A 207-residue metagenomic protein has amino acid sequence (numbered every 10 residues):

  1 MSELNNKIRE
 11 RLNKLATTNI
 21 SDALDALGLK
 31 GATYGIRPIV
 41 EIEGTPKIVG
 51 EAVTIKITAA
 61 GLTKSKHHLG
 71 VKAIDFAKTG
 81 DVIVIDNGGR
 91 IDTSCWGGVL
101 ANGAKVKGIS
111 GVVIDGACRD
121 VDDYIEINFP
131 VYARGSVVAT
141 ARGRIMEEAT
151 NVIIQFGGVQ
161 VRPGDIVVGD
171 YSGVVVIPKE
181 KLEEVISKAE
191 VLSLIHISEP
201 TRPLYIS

Functional and structural regions predicted by a protein language model:
M1-S65, L69, D75, V82 (+1 more regions): Intrinsically disordered, low-complexity regions enriched in acidic/Ser/Thr/Pro/Gln residues
A32-G35, K56-I57, V84-D86, S94 (+3 more regions): General beta-strand structural signal in soluble alpha/beta enzymes
A73-D115: Extracellular/luminal Protease-associated
G88, G116-R119, S136-V137, S172 (+1 more regions): Short, ordered loop/turn segments at secondary-structure junctions
I114-D115, V121-G164, G169: A contiguous pocket-lining binding segment that forms or flanks enzyme active sites
I166-S198: A hydrophobic, small-residue-rich beta->alpha segment in the mid-to-C-terminal subdomain of diverse proteins
H196-S207: Single conserved hydrophobic/aromatic residue that forms the stacking wall/gate of nucleotide- or nucleobase-binding
